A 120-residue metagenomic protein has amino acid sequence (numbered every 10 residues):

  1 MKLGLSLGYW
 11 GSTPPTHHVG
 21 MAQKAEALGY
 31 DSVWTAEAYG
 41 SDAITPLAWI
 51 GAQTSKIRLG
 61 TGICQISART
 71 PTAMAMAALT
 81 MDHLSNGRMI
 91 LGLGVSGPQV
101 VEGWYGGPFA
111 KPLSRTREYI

Functional and structural regions predicted by a protein language model:
M1-T61: N-terminal beta1-alpha1-beta2 module of alpha/beta enzyme domains
K2-G11, A68-I120: Flexible, glycine-rich active-site loops centered on histidine and acidic residues that chelate a metal or position
Y39, I63-I66, T70: Structured beta->alpha junctions
